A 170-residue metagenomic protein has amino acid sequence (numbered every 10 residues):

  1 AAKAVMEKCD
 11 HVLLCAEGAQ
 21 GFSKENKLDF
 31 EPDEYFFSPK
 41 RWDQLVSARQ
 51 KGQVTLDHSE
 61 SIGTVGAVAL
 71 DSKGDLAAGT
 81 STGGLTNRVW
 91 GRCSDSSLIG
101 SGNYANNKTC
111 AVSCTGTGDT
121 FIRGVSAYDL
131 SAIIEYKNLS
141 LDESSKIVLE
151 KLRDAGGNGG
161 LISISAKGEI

Functional and structural regions predicted by a protein language model:
A1-I170: Alpha/propeptide regions of enzymes that mature by internal proteolysis
